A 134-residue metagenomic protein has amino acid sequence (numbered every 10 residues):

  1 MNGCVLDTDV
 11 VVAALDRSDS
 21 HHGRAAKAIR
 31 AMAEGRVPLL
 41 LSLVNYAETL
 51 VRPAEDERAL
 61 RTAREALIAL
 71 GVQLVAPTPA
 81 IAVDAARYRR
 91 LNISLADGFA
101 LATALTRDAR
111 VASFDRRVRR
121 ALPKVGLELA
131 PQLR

Functional and structural regions predicted by a protein language model:
M1-L40, R52-E65, A69, L133-R134: Short, well-structured N-terminal submotif of metal-dependent ribonuclease cores
G3, G71, L101-R134: Acidic, PIN/NYN-like endoribonuclease modules and their adjacent C-terminal/linker elements
V10, N45, I81, F99-A100 (+1 more regions): Alpha-helix capping/helix-boundary segments
A14, L74, V111: Conserved SAM-binding loop
R17, I68-R90: Acidic catalytic patch
L40, V75, E128-A130: General small-molecule cofactor/ligand-binding pocket signal
S42, P77, A96, F114: Replace "coordinates the UDP/GDP/TDP-sugar" with "coordinates nucleotide-activated sugar donors
